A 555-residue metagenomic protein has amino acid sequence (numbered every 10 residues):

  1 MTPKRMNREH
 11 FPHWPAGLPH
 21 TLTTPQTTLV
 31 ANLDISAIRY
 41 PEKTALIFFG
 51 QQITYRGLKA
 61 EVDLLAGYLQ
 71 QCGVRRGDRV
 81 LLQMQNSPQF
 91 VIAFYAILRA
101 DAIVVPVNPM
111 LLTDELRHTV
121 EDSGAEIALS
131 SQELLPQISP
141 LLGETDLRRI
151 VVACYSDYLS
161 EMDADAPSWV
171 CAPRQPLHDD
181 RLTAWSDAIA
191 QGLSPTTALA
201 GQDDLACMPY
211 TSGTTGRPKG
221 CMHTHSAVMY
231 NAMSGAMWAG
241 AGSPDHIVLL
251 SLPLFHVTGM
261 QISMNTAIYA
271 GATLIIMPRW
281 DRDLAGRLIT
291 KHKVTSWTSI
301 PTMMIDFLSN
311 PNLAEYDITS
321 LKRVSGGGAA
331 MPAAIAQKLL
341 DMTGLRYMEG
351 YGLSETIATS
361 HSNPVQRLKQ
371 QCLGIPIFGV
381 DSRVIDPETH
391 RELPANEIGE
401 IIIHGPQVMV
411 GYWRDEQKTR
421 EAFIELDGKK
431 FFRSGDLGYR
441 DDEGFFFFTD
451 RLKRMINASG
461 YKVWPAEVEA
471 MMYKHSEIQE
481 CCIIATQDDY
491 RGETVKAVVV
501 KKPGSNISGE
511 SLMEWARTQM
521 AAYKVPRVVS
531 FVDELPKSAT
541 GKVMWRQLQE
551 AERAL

Functional and structural regions predicted by a protein language model:
I47-Y55, E61, A66-D114, E121 (+2 more regions): Conserved AMP-binding/adenylate-forming
T54-R56, A206-Y230: Conserved AMP-binding A3 loop
Q71-C72, R99-D187, P503-S505: Structural core segment of the AMP-binding/adenylate-forming
L111, A128-S130, W297, G405 (+6 more regions): AMP-binding/adenylate-forming catalytic core of the ANL superfamily
Q175-Y210, R217, A241-I247: Conserved pre-ATP/AMP-binding loop-to-beta segment of ANL
M229-I247, F255-S296, M304, N310: Conserved AMP-binding/adenylation subdomain of ANL enzymes
K291-S299, L308-K369, D381: Gly/Ser/Thr-rich phosphate-binding loop
I375-G379, R391-F423, V463: Conserved ATP/PPi-binding loop(s) of AMP-dependent carboxylate-activating enzymes
